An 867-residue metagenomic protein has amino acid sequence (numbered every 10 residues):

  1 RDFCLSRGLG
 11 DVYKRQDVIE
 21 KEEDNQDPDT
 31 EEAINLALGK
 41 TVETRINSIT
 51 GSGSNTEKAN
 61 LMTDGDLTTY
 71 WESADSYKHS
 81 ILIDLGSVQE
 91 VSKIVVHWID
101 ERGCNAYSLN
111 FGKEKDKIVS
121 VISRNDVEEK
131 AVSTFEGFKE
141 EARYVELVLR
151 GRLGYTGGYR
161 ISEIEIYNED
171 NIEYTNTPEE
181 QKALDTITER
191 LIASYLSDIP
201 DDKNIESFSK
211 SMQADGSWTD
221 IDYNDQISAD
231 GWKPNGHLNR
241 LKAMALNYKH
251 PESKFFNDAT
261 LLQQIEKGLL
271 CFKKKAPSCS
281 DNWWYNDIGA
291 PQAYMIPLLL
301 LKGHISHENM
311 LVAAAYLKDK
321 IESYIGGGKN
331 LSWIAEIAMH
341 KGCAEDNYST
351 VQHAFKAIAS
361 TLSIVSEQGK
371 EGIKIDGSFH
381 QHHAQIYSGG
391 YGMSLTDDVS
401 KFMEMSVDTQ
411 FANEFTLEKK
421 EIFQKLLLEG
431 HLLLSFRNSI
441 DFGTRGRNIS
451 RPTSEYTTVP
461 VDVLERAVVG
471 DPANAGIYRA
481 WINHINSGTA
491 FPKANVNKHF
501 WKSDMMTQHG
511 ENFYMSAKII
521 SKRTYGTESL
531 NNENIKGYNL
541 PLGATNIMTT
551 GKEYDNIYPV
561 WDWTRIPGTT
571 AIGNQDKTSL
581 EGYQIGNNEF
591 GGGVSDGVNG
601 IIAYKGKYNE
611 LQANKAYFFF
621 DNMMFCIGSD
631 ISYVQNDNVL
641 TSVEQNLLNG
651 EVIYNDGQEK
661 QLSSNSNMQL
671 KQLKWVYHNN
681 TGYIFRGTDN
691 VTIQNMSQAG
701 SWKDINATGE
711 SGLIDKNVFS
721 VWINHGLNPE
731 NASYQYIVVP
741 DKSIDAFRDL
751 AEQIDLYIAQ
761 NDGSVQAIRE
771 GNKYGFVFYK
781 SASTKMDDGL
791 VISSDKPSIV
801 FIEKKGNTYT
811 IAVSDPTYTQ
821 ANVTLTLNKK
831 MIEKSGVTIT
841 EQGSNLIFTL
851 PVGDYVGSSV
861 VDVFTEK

Functional and structural regions predicted by a protein language model:
R1-Q16: Single conserved hydrophobic/aromatic residue that forms the stacking wall/gate of nucleotide- or nucleobase-binding
N25-G86, H97-A106, S123-V127, E165-T175: Disordered, acidic Ser/Thr/Pro-rich linker "stalks" and the adjacent N-terminal cap of the next globular domain
Y77-K78, G86-K93, E141-A142, N622: Extended extracellular/luminal ectodomain segments enriched in beta-structured repeat modules
G103-K115: Short, surface-exposed beta-strand/strand-loop-strand elements in extracellular ectodomains
V148-Y155: Short beta-strand-plus-loop segments that form exposed binding edges in beta-rich domains
I205-D441, R447: Aromatic-lined, polymer-binding surfaces characteristic of secreted/periplasmic polysaccharide-degrading enzymes
L395, F402-Y809, S814-N822, L827-M831 (+1 more regions): Extended polysaccharide-engagement surfaces of secreted carbohydrate-active enzymes
K502, Y734-Q735, L846-K867: C-terminal beta-strand-rich structural cap/linker in extracellular carbohydrate-active enzymes
